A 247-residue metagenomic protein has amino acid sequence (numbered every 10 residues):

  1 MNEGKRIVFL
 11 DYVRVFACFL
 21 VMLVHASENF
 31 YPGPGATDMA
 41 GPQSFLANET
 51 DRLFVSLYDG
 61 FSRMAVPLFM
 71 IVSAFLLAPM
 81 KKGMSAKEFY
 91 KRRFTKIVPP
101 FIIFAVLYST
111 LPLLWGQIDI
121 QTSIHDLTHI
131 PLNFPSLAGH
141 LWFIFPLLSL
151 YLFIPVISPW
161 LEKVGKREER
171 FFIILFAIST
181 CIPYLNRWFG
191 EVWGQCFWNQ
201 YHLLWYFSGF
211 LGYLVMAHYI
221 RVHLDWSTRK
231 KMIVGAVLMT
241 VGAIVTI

Functional and structural regions predicted by a protein language model:
M1-C181, K231: Membrane-cytosol interface segments of multi-pass membrane proteins, especially ER/Golgi lipid-handling enzymes
V66-P79, F145-S158, N186-S227: Specific transmembrane alpha-helix
L113, S179-Q195, G242-I247: C-terminal ends of transmembrane alpha-helices and the immediately adjacent extracellular/lumenal or cytosolic loop
S123, L127, Y206-S208, T240-I244: Proteins with a high burden of low-complexity, intrinsically disordered sequence enriched in S/T/G/P/A and R, requiring
S227-I247: Alpha-helical transmembrane segments and terminal signal-anchor/GPI-anchor hydrophobic tails, characterized by long
